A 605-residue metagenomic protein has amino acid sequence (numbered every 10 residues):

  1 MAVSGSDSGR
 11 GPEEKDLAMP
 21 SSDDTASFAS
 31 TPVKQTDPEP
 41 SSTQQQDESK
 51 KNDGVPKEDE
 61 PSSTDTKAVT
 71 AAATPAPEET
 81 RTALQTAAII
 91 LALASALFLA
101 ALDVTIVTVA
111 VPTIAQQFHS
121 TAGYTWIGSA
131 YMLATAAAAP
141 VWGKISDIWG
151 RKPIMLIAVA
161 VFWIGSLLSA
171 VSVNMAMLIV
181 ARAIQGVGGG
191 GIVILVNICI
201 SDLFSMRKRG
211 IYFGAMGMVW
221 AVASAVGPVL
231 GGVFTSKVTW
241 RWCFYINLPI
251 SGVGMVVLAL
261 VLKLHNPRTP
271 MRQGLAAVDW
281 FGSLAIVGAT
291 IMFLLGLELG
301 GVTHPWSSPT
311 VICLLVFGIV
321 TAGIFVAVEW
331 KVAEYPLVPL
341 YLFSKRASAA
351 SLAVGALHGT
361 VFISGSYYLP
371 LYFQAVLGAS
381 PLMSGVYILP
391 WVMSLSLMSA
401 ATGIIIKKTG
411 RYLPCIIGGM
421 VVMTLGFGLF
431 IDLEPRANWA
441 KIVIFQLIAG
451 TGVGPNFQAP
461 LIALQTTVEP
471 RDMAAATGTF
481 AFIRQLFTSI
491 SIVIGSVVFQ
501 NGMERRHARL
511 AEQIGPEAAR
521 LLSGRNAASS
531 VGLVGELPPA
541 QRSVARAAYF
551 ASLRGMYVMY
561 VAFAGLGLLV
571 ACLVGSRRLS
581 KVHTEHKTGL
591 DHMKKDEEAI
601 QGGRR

Functional and structural regions predicted by a protein language model:
M1-A83, R506, Q513-S529, S576-R605: Intrinsically disordered, low-complexity terminal tails of fungal membrane proteins
N52-L260: Transmembrane-helix bundle of Major Facilitator Superfamily
T70, V253, L461-I462, F480-G575 (+1 more regions): Hydrophobic transmembrane architecture of multi-pass small-molecule transporters
I90-A94, L99-T113, F118-Y131, F281 (+2 more regions): Transmembrane core module of solute transporters
T121-A122, M206-A215, Q273, P381-L382 (+1 more regions): Loop-to-transmembrane helix entry/capping segments in MFS-fold secondary transporters and related SLC/MFSD carriers
V141, M216-M218, V222-V238, I291 (+2 more regions): A gly/Pro-rich, aromatic-decorated transmembrane alpha-helix motif that marks the paired, flexible gating helices
V171-R182, T239, D432-Q446, G502-R506: Helix-loop junctions at membrane interfaces in 12-TM secondary transporters
V238-A353: Hydrophobic transmembrane-helix bundles of small-molecule transporters
